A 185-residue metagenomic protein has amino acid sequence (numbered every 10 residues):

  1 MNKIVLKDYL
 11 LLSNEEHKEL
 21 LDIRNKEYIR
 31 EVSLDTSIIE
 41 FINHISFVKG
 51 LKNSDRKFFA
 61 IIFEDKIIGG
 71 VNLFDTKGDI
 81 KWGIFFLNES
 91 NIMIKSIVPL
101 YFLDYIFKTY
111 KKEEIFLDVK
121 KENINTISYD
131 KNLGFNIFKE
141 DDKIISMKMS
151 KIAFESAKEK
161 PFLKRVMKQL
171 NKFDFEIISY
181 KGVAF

Functional and structural regions predicted by a protein language model:
M1-E19, K26, F58, I62-F185: Acyl-donor (CoA/ACP) binding surface of acyl/acetyltransferases
N14-L21, F41, I45: An amphipathic alpha-helix signature
Y28-S46: Conserved GNAT-fold acetyl-CoA-binding loop/helix
K49-S54: Short loop/turn motifs at secondary-structure junctions and domain boundaries
